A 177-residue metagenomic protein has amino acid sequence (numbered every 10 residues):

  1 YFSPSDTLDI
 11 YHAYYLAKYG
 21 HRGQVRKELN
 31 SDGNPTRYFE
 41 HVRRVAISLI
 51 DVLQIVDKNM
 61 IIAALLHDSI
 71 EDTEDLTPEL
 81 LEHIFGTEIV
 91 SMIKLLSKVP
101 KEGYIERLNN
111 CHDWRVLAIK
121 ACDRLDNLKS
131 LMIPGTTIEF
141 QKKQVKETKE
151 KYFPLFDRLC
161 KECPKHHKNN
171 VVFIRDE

Functional and structural regions predicted by a protein language model:
Y1-E177: Active-site helical microenvironments for divalent-metal-assisted chemistry
